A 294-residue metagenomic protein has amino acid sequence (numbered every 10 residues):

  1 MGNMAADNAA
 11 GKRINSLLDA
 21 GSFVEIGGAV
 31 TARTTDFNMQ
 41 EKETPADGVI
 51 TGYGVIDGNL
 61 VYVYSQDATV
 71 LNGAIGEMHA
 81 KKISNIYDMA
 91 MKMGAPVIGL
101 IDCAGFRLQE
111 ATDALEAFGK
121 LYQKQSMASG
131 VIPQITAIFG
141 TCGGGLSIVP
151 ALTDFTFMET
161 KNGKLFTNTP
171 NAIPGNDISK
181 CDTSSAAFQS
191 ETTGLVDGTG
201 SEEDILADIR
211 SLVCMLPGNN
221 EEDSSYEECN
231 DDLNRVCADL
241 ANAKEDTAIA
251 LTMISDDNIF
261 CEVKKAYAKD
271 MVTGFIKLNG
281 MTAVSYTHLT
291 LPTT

Functional and structural regions predicted by a protein language model:
M1-V61, S65-N72, T192, E203-Y286: Intrinsically disordered, low-complexity segments enriched in small/flexible residues
N15, S22-S129, Q134: Long, structured ligand/cofactor-binding scaffold of large enzymes
A46, K82, C142, C181-D182 (+1 more regions): Residue-level preference for nonpolar/small residues embedded in alpha-helices
D57, K92-G94, V131, A151-T153 (+4 more regions): Short, well-ordered loop/turn elements at secondary-structure boundaries
A68-A90, D154-F155, G163-K164, N171-I173 (+2 more regions): Extended active-site and interfacial segments that coordinate phosphate-rich ligands in large catalytic machineries
I101-E221: Conserved catalytic cores of soluble enzyme domains, especially glycine-rich substrate-binding beta-alpha loops
Y286-T293: Conserved small/polar residues in nucleotide/adenosyl-binding loops
